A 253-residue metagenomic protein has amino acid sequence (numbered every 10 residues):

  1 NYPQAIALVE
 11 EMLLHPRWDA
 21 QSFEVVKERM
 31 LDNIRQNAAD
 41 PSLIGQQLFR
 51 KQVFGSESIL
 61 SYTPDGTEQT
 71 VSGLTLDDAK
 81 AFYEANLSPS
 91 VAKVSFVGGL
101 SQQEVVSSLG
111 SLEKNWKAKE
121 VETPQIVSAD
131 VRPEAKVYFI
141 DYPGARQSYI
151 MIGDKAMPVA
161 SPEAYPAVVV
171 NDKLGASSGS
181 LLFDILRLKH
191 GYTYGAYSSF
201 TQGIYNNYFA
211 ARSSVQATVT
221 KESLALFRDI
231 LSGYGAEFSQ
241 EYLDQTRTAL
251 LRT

Functional and structural regions predicted by a protein language model:
N1-F82, L243-T253: Acidic/histidine-enriched segments that form metal/cofactor-coordinating and catalytic pocket/exosite environments
N1-K27, S177, Y197, T201-T253: M16/insulysin-pitrilysin zinc metalloprotease superfamily fold
A5, V105-S108, L182, S223: Hydrophobic side chains in well-ordered alpha-helices
V9, M30, F49, A79-F82 (+8 more regions): Buried hydrophobic packing residues in well-ordered domains
L13, L60, S88-P158: An aromatic/glycine/proline-enriched structural segment found at the starts of mature extracellular/organellar domains
R29-L48, S128-Q147, D184-T193, A236-T253: Short acidic/His-enriched helical or mixed secondary-structure segments at domain edges of catalytic enzymes and some
L48-G55, L60-Y62, Q69-G73, D141-G235: Signal/transit-peptide handling
K80-N86, S199-Q202: Short, flexible, solvent-exposed loop/turn segments with mixed acidic/basic and small polar residues
